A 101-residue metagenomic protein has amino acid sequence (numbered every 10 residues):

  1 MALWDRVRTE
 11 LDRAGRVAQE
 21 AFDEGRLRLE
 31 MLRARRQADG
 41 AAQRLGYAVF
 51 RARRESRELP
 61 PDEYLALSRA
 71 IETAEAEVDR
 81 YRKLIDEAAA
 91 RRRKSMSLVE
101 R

Functional and structural regions predicted by a protein language model:
M1-L3, A14, M96-R101: Actinobacteria-biased recognition of intrinsically disordered, low-complexity terminal regions
L3-D23: Short, charge-rich amphipathic alpha-helices with coiled-coil/heptad character
E10, A41-R44, E77: Amphipathic, well-ordered alpha-helical segments in soluble domains
A18-Q37: Short, charge/polar-rich alpha-helical segments
L32, R36-D39, L65-D79: Generic structural signal for well-ordered, non-transmembrane alpha-helical segments in soluble/cytosolic regions
G40-L65: Short E/K-rich amphipathic alpha-helical oligomerization segments
R82-R101: Long amphipathic alpha-helical coiled-coil segments
